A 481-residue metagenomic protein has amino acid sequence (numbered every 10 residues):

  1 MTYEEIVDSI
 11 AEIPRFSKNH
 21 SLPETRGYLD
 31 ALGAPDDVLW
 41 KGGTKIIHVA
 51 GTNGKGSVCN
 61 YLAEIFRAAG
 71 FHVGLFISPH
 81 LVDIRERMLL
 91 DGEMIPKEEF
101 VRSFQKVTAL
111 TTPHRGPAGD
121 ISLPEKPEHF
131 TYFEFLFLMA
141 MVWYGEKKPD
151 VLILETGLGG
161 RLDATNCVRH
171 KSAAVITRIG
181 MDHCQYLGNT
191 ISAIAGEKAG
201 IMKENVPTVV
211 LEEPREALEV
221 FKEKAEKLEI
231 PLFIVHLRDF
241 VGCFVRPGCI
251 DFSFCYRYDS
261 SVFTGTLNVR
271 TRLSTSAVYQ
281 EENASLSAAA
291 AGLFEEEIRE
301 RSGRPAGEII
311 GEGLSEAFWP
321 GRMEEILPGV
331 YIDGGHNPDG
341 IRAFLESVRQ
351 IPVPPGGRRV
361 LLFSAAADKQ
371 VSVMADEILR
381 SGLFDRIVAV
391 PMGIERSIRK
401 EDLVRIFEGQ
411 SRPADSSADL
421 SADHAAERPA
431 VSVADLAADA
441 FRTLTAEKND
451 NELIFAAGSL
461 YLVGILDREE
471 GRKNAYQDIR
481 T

Functional and structural regions predicted by a protein language model:
M1-N53, S57-H72, L81-D83, K148 (+3 more regions): N-terminal leader/targeting and accessory segments in enzymes
I10, T52, V73, I153 (+7 more regions): Residue-level signal for inorganic ion chemistry
L22, R26, G33-G43, A68-R169 (+2 more regions): ATP-dependent carboxylate-amine ligase catalytic core
G43-K45, V151-T156, D163-V175, I179-H183 (+2 more regions): Nucleotide phosphate-binding/pyrophosphate-handling subdomain across enzymes that bind or process nucleotide phosphates
F76-P79, L211-E212, K224-R246, L273-V278 (+6 more regions): Beta-strand->loop->alpha-helix junctions that form or flank phosphate-binding loops in nucleotide-handling enzymes
P113-K126, S260-T264, R299-P305, V353-P355 (+1 more regions): Intrinsically disordered, low-complexity terminal tails and inter-domain linkers enriched for S/T/G/P/D/E
R115-P124, K148-E155, K171-S172, I176-T271 (+1 more regions): Acidic, Mg2+-coordinating active-site environments of NTP-dependent enzymes
P214-K224, E229-F233, A375-L453: C-terminal helical cap/extension that packs against the catalytic core of soluble nucleotide-cofactor enzymes
